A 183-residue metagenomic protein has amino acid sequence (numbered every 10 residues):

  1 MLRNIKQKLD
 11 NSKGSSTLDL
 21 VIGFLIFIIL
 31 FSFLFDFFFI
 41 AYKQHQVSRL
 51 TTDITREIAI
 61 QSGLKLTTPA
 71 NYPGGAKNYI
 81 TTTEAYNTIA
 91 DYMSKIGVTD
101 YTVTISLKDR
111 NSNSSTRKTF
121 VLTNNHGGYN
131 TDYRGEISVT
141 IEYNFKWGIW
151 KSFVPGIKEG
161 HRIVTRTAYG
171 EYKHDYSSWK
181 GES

Functional and structural regions predicted by a protein language model:
L2-T82, Y86: Alpha-helical assembly-interface signal, strongest on the long, hydrophobic N-terminal helix that forms
D53, I60-S183: Short, conserved structural patches
